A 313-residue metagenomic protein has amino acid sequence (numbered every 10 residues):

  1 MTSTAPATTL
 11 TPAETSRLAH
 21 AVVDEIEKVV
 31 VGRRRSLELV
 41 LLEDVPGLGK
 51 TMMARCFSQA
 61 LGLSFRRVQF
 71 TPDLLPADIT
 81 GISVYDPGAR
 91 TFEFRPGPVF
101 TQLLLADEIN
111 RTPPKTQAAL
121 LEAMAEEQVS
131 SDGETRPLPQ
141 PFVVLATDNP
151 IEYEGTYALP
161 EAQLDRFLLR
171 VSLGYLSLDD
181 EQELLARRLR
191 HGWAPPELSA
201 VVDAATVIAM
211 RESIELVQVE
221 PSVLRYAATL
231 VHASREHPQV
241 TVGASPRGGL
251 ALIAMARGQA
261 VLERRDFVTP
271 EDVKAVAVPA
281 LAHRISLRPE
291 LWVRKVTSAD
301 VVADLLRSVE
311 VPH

Functional and structural regions predicted by a protein language model:
T2-A5, T9, A13, S234-H313: C-terminal engagement/docking regions of AAA+ P-loop ATPases
T11-L48: Pre-Walker A (pre-P-loop) alpha-helix and adjacent loop at the N terminus of AAA/AAA+ ATPase modules, a conserved
E38-V40, Y85-A106, E134: Conserved alpha-helical scaffold flanking the Walker A/P-loop in AAA+ ATPase domains
L41-T71: Walker A/P-loop
E43, S64-A77, G133-Q140: Short beta-strand-centered segment that lines the nucleotide-binding/catalytic pocket of NTP-utilizing
D44, D107-E108, A119: Walker B catalytic acidic pair
D44-V45, I79, T147: P-loop (Walker A) phosphate-binding loop of NTP-binding proteins
D86-T91, T112-T116, M124-V217, R257-Q259: Canonical AAA+ ATPase core
